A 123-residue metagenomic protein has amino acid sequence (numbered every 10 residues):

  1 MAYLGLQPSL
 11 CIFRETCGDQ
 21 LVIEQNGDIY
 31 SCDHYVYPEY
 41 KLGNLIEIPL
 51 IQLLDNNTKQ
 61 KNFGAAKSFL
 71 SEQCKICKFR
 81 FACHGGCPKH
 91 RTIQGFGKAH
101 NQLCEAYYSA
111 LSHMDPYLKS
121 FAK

Functional and structural regions predicted by a protein language model:
M1-Y3, H34-I76: C-terminal accessory region of radical SAM enzymes
M1-Y37, A82: A C-terminal junction/extension of Radical SAM enzymes
P8-S9, N44-E47, N56-T58, T92 (+2 more regions): Surface-exposed beta-strand edges and their flanking turn/coil or helix-capping segments
E15, A66, F96: Residue-level marker of regulatory loop/turn positions in helix-turn-helix DNA-binding domains and in histidine
E24-G27, Q52-L54, K61-G64, C74 (+2 more regions): Short C-terminal domain-edge/linker segments immediately following a structured domain
Y30, I46, P88: Short, flexible micro-motifs
Y37-Y40, F69-K123: Radical SAM enzyme core and accessory elements
